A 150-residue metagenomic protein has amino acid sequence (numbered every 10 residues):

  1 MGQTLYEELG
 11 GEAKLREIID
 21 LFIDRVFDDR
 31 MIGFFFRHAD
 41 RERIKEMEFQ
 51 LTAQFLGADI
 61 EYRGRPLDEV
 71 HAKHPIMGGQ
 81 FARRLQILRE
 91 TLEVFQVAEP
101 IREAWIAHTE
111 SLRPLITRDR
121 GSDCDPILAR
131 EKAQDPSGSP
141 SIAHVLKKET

Functional and structural regions predicted by a protein language model:
M1-T150: Core of compact, soluble alpha-helical bundle domains
